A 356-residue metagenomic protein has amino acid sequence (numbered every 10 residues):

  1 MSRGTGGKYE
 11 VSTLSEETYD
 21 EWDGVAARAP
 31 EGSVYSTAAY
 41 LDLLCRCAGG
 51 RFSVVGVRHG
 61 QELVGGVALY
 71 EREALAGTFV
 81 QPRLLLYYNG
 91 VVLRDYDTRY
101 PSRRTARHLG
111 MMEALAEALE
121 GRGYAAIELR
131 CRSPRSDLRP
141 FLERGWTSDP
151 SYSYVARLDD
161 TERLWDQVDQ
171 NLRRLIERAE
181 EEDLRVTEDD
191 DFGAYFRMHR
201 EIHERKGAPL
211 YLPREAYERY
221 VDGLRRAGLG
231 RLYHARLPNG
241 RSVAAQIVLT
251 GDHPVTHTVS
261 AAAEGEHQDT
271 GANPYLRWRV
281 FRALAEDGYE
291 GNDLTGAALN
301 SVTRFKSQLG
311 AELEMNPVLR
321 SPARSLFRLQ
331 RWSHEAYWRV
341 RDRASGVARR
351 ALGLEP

Functional and structural regions predicted by a protein language model:
S2-G6, E71-R72, P134, L142-R163 (+1 more regions): Active-site/acyl-donor-binding loops of N-acyltransferases
Y9-G60, V64-A76, R132-S151, T161-Q268: A conserved beta-strand-loop-helix scaffold within acyl/acetyltransferase catalytic domains
G50-F52, G121-Y124, G230, Y289: Short, high-confidence coil segments that cap the C-terminus of an alpha-helix and link into the following beta-strand
R58, A74, R94-D97, R219-R331: Aromatic (often tryptophan-rich) hydrophobic motifs at membrane interfaces
E71-G90: Conserved acyl-donor/pantetheine-binding loop and adjacent beta-alpha core of acyl/acetyltransferases and related
L84-C131: A gly/proline- and charged-residue-enriched helix-loop-helix capping module
P101-T105, L210, T270, P274: Flexible, glycine- and charge-enriched loops at secondary-structure boundaries
I127-E128, R185, E290-L294: Short catalytic-loop micro-motif centered on adjacent basic/acidic residues
